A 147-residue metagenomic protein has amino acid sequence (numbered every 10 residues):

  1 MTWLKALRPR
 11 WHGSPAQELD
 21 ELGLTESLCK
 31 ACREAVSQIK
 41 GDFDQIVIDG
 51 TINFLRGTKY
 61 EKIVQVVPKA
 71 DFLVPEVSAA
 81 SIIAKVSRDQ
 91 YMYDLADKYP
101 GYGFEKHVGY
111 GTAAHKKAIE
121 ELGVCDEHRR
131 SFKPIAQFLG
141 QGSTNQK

Functional and structural regions predicted by a protein language model:
M1-K147: RNase H-like, Mg2+-dependent phosphodiesterase core, and more generally RNA phosphate-backbone-engaging helix-loop
